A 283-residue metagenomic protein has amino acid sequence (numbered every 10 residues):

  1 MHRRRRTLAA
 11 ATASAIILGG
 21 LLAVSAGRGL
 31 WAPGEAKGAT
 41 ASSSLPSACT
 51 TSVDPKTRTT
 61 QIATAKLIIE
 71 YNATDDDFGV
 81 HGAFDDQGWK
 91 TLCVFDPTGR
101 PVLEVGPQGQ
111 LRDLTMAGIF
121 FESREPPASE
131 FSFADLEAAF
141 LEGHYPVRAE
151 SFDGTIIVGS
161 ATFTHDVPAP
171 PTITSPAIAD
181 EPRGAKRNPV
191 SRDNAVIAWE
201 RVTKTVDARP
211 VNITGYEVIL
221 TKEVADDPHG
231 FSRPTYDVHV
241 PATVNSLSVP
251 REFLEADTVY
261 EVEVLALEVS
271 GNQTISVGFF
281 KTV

Functional and structural regions predicted by a protein language model:
S43-A134, E142, P146: Long, polar/Ser/Thr-enriched low-complexity segments that form simple helices or flexible linkers at protein ends
E70-N72, A185-D193: Short, solvent-exposed loop/linker segments at the N-terminal edge of repeated beta-sheet extracellular domains
G82, P189-P210: Conserved aromatic anchor
D96-F131, N212-E255: Recognizes extended acidic, P/S/T-rich segments that occur within or adjacent to Ig-like beta-sandwich modules
D135-E142, R251-T258: Surface-exposed, short loops/turns at beta-strand junctions within beta-sandwich domains
I157, V269-V283: Extracellular fibronectin type III
G159-S175: Proline/serine/threonine-rich low-complexity linkers at boundaries of modular beta-sandwich domains
E252-Q273: Beta-strand-rich modules
